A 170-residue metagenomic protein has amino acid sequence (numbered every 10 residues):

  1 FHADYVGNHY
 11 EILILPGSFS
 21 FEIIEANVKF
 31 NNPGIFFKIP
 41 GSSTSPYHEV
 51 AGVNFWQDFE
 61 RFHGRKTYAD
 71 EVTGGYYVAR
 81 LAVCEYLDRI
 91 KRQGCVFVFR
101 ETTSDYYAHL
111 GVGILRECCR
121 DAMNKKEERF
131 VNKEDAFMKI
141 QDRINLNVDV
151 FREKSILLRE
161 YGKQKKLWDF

Functional and structural regions predicted by a protein language model:
F1-F170: Long, low-complexity intrinsically disordered regions enriched in acidic and polar residues with frequent FG dipeptides
